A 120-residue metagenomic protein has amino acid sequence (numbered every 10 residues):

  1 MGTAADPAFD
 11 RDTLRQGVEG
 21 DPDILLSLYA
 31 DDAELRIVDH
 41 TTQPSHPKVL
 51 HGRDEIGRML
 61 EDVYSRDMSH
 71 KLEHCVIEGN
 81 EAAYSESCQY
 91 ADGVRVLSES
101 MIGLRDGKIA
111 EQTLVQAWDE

Functional and structural regions predicted by a protein language model:
M1-P7, H40-P47, S100-G103: Charged, low-complexity, helix/coiled-coil-prone segments
M1-S27, D31: Short, low-complexity N-terminal intrinsically disordered segments enriched in polar/charged residues
T3-R15, K48-R53, I109-Q112: Short charge-dense sequence patches
A5-D6, R36, A82: General secondary-structure edge motif
P7, V18, P22, G52-G57 (+1 more regions): A structural signal for well-ordered alpha-helical scaffolds and beta->alpha junctions
F9-D10, G17-V18, T41, S45 (+1 more regions): Residue-level detector of alpha-helix boundaries and kinks
D23, L28-I77: A solvent-exposed, acidic/Ser-Thr-rich amphipathic alpha-helical stretch
R58-E120: A beta-strand edge to alpha-helix "cap/lid" segment located at domain peripheries
